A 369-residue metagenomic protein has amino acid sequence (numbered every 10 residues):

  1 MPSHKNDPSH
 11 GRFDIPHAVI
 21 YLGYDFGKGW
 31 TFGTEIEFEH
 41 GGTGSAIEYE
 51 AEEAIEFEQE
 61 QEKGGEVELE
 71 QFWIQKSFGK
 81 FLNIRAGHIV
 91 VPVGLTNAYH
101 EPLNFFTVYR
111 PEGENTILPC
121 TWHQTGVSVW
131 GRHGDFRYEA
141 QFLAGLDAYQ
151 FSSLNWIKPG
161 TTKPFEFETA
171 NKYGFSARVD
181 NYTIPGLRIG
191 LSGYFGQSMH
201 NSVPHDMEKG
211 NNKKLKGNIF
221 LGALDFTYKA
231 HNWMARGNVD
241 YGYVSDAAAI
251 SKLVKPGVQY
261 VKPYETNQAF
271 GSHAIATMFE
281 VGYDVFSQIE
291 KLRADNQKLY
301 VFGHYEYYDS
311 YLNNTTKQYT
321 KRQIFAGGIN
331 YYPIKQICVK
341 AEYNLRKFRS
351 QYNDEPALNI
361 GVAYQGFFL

Functional and structural regions predicted by a protein language model:
M1-A148, N171-S176, D180-I189, H273 (+4 more regions): Outer membrane beta-barrel
H4-D7, E56-E62, F72-Q75, N97-Y99 (+1 more regions): Outer-membrane beta-barrel pore domains
W30, H40-G42, N104-N115, R137-Q150 (+3 more regions): A short, terminal or domain-edge coil/loop segment
A51-I55, L103-P111, I157-G160, D206-E208 (+1 more regions): Short glycine/proline- and charge-enriched loop/turn segments that cap or connect secondary-structure elements
E60-Q61, E114-N115, T162-E166, N267: Active-site rim elements
C120, E166-Y173, K214-N218: Active-site glycine- and acidic-residue-rich loops that bind and position anionic ligands or nucleotide-like cofactors
L143-T161, P204-K209, I360: C-terminal/domain-terminus segments
Q150, W156-S202: Loop-centered beta-sheet repeat module
